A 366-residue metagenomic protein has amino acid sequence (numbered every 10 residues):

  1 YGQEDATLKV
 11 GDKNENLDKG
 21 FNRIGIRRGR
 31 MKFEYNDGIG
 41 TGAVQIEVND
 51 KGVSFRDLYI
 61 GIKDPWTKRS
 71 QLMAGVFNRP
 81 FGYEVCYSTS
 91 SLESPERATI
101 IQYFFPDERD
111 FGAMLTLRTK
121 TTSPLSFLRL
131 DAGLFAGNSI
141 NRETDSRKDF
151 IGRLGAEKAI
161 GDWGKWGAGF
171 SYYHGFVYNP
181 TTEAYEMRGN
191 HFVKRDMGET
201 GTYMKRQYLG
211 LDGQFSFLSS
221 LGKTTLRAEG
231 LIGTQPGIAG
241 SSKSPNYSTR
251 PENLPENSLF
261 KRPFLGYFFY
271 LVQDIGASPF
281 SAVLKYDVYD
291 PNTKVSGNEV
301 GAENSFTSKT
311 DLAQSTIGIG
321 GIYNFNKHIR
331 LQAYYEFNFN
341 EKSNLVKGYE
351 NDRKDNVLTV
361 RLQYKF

Functional and structural regions predicted by a protein language model:
Y1-S139, T144-I151, G155-D162, Y172 (+3 more regions): Outer membrane beta-barrel
L17, I62, G164-H174, P180-F366: Outer-membrane beta-barrel pore domains
